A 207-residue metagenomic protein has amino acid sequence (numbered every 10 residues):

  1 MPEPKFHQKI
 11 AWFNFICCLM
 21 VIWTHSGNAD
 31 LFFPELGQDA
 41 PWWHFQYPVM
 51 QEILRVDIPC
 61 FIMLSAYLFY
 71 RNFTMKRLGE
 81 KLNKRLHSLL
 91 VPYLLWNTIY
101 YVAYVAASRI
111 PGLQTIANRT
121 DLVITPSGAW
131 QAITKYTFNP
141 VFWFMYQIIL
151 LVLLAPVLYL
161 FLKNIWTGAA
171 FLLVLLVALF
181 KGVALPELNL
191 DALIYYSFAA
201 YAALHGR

Functional and structural regions predicted by a protein language model:
M1, H205-R207: Short, intrinsically disordered, charge-balanced linker/junction segments flanking boundaries in proteins
M1-V174: Membrane-cytosol interface segments of multi-pass membrane proteins, especially ER/Golgi lipid-handling enzymes
T134-N139, L179-N189: Membrane-interface helix caps and helix-loop-helix hairpins in membrane proteins
I149-V157, N189, L193-F198: Internal, well-ordered alpha-helical segments in soluble enzyme and binding-protein domains
N164-A170, L185-L193: Short, aromatic-rich membrane-interface segments at the entry and exit of alpha-helical transmembrane domains
L176-A178, L193-H205: Alpha-helical transmembrane segments and their membrane-interface exit regions
